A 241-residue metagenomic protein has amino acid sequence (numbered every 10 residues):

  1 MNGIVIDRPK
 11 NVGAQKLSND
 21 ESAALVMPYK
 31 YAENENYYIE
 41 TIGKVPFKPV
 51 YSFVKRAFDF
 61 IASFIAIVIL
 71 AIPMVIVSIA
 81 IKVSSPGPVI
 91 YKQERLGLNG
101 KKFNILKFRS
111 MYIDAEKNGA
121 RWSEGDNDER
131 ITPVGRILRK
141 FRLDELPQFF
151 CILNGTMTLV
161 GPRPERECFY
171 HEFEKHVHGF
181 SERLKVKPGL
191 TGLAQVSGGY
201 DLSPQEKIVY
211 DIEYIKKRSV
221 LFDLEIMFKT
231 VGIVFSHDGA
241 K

Functional and structural regions predicted by a protein language model:
M1-V68, K241: N-terminal hydrophobic signal-anchor/signal peptide
G3-L17, S22, V45, G179-K241: C-terminal terminal-structure detector
A23, M27-Y31, Y91-R130, T191-V209: Short, glycine-rich, amphipathic interfacial segments at transmembrane boundaries or analogous
E33-Y37, S52, F103, C168 (+3 more regions): Generic alpha-helical secondary structure signal
E40-A115, C151, V220, E225-K241: A hydrophobic, helix-centered structural microdomain
V68-A71, F141-D144, V160, G199 (+1 more regions): Residue-level signal for short amphipathic helical patches enriched in basic/charged and nearby hydrophobic residues
I79, K92, K107, R130-P133 (+4 more regions): Residue-level recognition of specific faces of alpha-helices
E124-K187, I226-V234: A short, structured surface patch at a secondary-structure boundary
